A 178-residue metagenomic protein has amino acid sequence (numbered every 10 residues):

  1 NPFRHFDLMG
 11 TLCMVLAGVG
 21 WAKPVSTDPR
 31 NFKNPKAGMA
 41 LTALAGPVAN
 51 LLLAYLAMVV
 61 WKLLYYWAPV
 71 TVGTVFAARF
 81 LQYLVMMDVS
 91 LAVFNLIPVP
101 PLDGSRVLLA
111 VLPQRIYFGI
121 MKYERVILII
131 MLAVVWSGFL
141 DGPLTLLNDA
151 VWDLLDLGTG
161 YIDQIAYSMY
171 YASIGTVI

Functional and structural regions predicted by a protein language model:
N1-I178: Hydrophobic transmembrane alpha-helices and their immediate loop junctions in multi-pass integral membrane proteins
